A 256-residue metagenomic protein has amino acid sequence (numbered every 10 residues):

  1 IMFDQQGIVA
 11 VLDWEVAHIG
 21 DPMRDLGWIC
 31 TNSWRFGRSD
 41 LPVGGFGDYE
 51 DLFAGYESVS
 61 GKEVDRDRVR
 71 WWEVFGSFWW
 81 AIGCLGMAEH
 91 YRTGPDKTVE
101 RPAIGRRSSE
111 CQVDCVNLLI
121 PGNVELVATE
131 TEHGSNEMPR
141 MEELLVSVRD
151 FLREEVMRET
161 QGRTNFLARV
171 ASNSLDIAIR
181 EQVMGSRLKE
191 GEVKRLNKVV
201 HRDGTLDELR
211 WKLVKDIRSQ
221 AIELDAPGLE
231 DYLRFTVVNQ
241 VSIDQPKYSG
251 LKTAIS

Functional and structural regions predicted by a protein language model:
I1-R24, W28-C30: Active-site acidic catalytic loop and adjacent metal/ATP-binding pocket of ATP-dependent phosphoryl transfer enzymes
V11, D48-D65, R140-T160: Short amphipathic alpha-helical segments and their helix-coil junctions
M23-G61, F75-P95, E110-V113, L118: Active-site activation/catalytic loop segments of kinase-like enzymes and analogous catalytic loops in related
Y49-G55, V59, V99-L118, V193-E208: Short, mixed-charge aromatic SLiMs
E63-F75: All-alpha amphipathic helical-bundle segments outside canonical DNA-binding/catalytic cores that form hydrophobic
V74-S77, I104-R107, M141-L144, L167: Amphipathic alpha-helix face/heptad-repeat signature
V124-T129: Long, low-complexity intrinsically disordered regions in eukaryotic proteins
S135-R169, N173, R180-M184, L188-S256: C-terminal amphipathic alpha-helical interaction region
